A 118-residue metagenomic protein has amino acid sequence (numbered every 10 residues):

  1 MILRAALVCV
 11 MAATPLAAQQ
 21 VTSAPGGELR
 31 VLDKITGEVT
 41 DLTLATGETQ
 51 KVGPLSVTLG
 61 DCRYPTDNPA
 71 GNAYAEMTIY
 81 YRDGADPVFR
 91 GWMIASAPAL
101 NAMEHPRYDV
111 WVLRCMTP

Functional and structural regions predicted by a protein language model:
M1-V8: Sec-dependent signal peptide recognition, specifically the positively charged N-region followed immediately by
L3, L16-P118: N- and C-terminal low-complexity/disordered segments
